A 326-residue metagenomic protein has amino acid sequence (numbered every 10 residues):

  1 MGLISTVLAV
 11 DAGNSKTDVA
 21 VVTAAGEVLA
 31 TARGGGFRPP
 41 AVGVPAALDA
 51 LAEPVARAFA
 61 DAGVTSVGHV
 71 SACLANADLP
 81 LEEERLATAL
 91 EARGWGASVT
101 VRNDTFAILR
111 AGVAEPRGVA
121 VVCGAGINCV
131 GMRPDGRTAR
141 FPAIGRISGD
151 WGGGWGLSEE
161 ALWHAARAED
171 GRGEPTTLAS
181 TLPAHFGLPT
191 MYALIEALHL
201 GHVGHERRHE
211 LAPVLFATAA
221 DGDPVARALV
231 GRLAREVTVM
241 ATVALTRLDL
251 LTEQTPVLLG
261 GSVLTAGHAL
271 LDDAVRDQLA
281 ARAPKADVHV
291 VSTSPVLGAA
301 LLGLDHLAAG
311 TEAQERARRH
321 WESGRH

Functional and structural regions predicted by a protein language model:
M1-V67, E91-A92, G112-R117, L162-H326: ATP-binding/phosphotransfer module of carbohydrate and carboxylate kinases, centering on a glycine-rich
V10, N14, N76, A125-I127 (+5 more regions): Gly/Ser/Thr-rich helix-start
H69-S71, N76-D78: Polybasic, low-complexity association/targeting segments
C73, R102, P256-G260: Solvent-exposed beta-strand sheet faces enriched in polar/charged residues
A77-T176, H320, G324-H326: Phosphate-binding/catalytic loop of phosphoryl-transfer enzymes
